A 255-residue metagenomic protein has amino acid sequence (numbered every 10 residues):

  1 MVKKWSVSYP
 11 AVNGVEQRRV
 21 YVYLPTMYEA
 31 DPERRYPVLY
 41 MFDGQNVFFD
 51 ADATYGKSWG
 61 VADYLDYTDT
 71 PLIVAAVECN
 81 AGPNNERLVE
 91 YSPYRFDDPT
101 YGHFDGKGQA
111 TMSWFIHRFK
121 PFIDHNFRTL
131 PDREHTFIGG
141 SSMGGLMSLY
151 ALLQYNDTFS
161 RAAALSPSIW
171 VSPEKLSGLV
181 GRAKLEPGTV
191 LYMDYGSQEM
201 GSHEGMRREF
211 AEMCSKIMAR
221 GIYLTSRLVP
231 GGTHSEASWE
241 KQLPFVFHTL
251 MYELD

Functional and structural regions predicted by a protein language model:
M1-D255: Non-catalytic cap/lid and distal C-terminal segments of serine-dependent acyl enzymes
